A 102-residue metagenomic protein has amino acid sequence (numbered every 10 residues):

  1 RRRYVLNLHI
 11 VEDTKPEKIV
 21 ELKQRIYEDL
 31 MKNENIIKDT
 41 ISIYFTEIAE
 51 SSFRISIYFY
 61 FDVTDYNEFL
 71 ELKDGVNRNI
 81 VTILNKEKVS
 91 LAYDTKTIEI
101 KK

Functional and structural regions predicted by a protein language model:
R1-K102: Structured, soluble regulatory/oligomerization domains located on the cytosolic or IMS-facing side of membrane proteins
